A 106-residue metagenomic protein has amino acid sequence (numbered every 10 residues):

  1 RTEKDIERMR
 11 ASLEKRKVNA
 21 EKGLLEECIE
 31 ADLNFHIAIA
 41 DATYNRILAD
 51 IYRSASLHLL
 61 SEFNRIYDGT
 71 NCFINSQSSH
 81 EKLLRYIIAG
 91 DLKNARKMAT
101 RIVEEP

Functional and structural regions predicted by a protein language model:
R1-I6, T43-D50: Helical hydrophobic small-molecule/effector-binding pocket
I6, R10-K22, E30, N34-H36 (+1 more regions): C-terminal all-alpha effector/ligand-binding and dimerization domain of prokaryotic HTH-type transcriptional repressors
I39: Short basic (Lys/Arg) and small-residue
